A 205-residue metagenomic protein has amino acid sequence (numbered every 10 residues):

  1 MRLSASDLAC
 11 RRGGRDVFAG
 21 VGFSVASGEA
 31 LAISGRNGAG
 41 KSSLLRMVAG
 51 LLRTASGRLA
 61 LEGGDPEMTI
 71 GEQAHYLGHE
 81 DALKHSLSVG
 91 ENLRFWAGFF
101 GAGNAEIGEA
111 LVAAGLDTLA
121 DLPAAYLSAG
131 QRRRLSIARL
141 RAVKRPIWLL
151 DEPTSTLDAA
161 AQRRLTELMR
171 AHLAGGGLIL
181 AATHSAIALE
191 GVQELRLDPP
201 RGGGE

Functional and structural regions predicted by a protein language model:
A49: Helix-to-loop junction immediately C-terminal to a conserved catalytic motif
T54-E72: Conserved ABC transporter NBD signature motif
E80, H85-G101: Q-loop/switch helix immediately C-terminal to the Walker
A105-A120: Conserved ABC ATPase "signature" region
P123-Q131: Conserved ABC ATPase signature
I137, G176: Hydrophobic anchor residue at the start of the ABC signature
W148-E152: Catalytic Walker B motif of ABC-type/P-loop ATPase nucleotide-binding domains
